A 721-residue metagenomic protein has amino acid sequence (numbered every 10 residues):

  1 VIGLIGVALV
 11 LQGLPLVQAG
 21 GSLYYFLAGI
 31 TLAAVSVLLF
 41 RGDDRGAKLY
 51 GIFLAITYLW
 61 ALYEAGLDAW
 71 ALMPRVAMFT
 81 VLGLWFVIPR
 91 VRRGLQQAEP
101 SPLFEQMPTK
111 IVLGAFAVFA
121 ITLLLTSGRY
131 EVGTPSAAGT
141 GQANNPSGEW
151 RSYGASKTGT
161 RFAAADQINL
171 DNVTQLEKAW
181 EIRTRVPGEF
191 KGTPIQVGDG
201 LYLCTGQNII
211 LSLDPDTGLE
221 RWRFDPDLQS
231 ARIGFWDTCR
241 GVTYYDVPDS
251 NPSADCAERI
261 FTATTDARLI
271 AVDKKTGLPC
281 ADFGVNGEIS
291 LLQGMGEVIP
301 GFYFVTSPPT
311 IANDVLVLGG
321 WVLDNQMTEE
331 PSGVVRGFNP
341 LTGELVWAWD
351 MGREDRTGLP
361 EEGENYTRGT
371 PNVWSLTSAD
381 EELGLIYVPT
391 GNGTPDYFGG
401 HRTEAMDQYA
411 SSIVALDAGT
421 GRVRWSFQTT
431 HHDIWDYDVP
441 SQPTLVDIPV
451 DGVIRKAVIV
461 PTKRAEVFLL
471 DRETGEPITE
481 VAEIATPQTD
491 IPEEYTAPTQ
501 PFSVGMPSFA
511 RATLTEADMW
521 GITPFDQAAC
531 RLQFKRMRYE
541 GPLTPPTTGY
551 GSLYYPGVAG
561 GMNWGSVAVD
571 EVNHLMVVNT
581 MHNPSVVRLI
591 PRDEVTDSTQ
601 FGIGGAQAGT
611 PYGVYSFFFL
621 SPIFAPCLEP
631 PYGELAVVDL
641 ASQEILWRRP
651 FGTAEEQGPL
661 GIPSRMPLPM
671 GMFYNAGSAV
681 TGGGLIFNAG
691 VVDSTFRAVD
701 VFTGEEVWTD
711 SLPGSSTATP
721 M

Functional and structural regions predicted by a protein language model:
V1-T134: Topology signature of small-to-medium multi-pass alpha-helical membrane proteins
V112, L123-S147, N169-K178, I182 (+4 more regions): N-terminal amphipathic, basic-rich helices that act as targeting or association modules
T122-A164, A497-T523: N-terminal pre-domain segments of enzymes
W150-G154, P187-Q207, G234-R268, G301-T328 (+11 more regions): Repeat-blade elements of multi-bladed beta-propeller folds
S156-A163, V186-K191, L211, D396-Y397 (+1 more regions): Short, solvent-exposed loop/turn elements at domain surfaces
T160-N172, E362-G363: Short, polar loop/linker segments at the starts of domains and inter-domain junctions
N172-R185, I210-R232, D246, S250-N251 (+10 more regions): Extracytoplasmic/lumenal domain signature
V504-N583, D593-E594, E634-V637: Long, low-complexity segments enriched in small/aliphatic residues
